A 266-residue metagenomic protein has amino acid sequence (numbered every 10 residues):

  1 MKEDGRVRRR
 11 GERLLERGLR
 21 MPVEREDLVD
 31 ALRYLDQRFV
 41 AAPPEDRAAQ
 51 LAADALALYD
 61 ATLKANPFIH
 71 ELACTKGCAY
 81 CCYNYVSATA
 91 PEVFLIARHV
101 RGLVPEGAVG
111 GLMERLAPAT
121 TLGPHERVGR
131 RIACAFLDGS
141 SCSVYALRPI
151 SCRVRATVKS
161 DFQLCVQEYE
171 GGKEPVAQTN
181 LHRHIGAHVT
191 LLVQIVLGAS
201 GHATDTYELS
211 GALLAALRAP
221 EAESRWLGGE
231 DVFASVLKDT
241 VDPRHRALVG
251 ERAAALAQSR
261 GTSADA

Functional and structural regions predicted by a protein language model:
M1-S141, Y145-A266: Short loop/turn segments that flank or connect secondary-structure elements
